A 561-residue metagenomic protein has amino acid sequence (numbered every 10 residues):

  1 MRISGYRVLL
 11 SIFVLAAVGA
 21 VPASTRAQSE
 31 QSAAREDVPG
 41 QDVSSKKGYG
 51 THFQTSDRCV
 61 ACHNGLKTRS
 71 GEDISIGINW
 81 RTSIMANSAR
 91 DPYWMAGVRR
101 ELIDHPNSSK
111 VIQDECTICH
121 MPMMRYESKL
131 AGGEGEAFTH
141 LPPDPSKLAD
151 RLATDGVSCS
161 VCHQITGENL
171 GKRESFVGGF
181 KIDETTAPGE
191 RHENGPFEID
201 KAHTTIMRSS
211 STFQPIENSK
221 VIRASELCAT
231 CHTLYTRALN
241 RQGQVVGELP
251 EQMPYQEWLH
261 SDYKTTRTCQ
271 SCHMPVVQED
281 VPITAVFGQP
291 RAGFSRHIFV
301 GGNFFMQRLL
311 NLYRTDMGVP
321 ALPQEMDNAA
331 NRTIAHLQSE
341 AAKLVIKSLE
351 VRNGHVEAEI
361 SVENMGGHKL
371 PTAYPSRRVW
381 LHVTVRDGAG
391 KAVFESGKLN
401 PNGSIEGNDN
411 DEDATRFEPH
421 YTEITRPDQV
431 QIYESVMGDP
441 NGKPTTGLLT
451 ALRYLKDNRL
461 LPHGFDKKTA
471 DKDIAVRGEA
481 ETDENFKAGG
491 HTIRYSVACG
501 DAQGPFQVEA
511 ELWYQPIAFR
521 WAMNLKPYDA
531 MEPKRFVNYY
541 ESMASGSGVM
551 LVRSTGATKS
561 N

Functional and structural regions predicted by a protein language model:
M1-L10: Bacterial N-terminal signal peptides that target proteins for export
L9-A20: Bacterial N-terminal signal peptides
V21-S29: Signal peptide processing junction and immediate N-terminal pro/mature segment of secreted/exported proteins
S29-V43, L66-I103, G133-R477, E481-K487 (+2 more regions): Primarily the internal scaffold of c-type cytochrome electron-transfer domains, especially repeated/multiheme c-type
V43-A61, K110-Q113: Local sequence-structure signature of Cys/Sec-based thiol-disulfide redox active-site neighborhoods
I118, P122-L130: Conserved, well-structured interaction surfaces
Q503-P505: Extracellular Ig-like/FN3 beta-sandwich strand-entry sites
